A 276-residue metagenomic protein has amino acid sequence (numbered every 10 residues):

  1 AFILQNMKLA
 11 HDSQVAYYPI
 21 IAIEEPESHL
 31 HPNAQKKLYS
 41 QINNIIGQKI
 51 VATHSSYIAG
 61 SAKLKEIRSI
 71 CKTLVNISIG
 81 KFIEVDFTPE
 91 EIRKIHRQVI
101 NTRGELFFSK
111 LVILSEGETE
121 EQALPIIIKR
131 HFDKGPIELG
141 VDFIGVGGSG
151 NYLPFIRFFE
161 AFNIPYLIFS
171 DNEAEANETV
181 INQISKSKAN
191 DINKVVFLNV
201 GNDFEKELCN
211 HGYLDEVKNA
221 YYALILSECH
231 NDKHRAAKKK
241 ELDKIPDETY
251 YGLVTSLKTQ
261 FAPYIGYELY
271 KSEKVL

Functional and structural regions predicted by a protein language model:
A1-T102: Switch/communication elements of ASCE P-loop NTPase nucleotide-binding domains
N101-L114, E118-L276: Acidic, Mg2+-coordinating catalytic modules of nucleic-acid enzymes
